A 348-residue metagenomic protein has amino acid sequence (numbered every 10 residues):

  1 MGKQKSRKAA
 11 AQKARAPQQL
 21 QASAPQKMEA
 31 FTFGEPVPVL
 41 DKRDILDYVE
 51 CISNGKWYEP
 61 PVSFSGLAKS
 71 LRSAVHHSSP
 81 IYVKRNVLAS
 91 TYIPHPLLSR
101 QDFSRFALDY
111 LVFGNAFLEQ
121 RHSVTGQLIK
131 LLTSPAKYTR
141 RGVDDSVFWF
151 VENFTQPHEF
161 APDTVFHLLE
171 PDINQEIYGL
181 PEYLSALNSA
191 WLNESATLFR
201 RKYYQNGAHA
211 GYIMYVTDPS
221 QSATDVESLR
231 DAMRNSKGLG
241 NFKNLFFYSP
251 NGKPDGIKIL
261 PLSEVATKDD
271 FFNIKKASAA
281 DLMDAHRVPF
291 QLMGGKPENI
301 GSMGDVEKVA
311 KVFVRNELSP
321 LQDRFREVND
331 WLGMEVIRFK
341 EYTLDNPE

Functional and structural regions predicted by a protein language model:
M1-Y138, I177, S302, E317 (+3 more regions): Flexible, gly/proline-biased loop segments at the beginnings of proteins or at boundaries between secondary-structure
G2-K8, V151, Q156-M303, K308 (+1 more regions): Extended, charged amphipathic alpha-helical segments
N54-F64, P80-I81, R140-V143, R234-L239 (+2 more regions): Short, surface-exposed linear patches
R121-Q127, G142-D144, P250-G252: Short acidic-glycine loop/turn motifs at beta-strand connectors
Q127-L128, D145-F148, I257: Hydrophobic residues embedded in beta-strands of well-ordered beta-sheets
T133, G142-D144, P157: A solvent-exposed acidic/polar surface segment
S134-T139, P162-F166: A short, sequence-level motif marking secondary-structure junctions
T139, S146-N153: Short polybasic amphipathic segments
